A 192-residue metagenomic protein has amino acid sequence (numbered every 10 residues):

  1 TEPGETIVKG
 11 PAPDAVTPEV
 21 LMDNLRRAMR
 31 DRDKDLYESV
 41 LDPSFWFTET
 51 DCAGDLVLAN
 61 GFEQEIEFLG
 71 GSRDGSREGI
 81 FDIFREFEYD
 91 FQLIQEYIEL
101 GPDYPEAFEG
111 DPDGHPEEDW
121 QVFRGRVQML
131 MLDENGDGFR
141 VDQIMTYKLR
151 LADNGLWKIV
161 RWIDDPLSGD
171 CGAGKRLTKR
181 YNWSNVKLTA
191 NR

Functional and structural regions predicted by a protein language model:
T1-D31, S39, T50: Short, low-complexity N-terminal intrinsically disordered segments enriched in polar/charged residues
T1-I7, D111-R192: Short beta-strand edge/turn micro-motifs at domain boundaries
L25-D33, L41-F45, L69-R77: Sec/Tat-exported extracytoplasmic proteins
L41-S44, D51, G125-V127, I163: A mature extracytoplasmic/lumenal domain signature
W46-L58: A short gly/proline-enriched turn/hairpin at secondary-structure junctions
V57-F139: Surface-exposed, charged secondary-structure patches
